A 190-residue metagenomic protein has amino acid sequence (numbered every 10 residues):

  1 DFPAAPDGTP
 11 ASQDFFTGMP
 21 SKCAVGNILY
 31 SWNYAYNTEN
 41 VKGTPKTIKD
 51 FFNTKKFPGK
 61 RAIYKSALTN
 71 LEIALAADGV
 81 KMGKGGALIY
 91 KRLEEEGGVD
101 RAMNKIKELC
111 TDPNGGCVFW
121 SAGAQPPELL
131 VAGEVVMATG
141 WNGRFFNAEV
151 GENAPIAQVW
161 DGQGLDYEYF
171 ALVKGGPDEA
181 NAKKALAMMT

Functional and structural regions predicted by a protein language model:
D1-L129: Extracytoplasmic ligand-binding site segments that recognize negatively charged/polar headgroups
K46, G133, A154: Structured loop/turn residues at beta-strand edges in well-structured enzyme cores
Y64, E96-D100, W120-A124, A132 (+3 more regions): Alpha-helix initiation and capping sites
L129-G133, L172: Hydrophobic residues within well-ordered alpha-helices
M137-R144, E149-T190: Extracytoplasmic/periplasmic substrate-recognition and gating elements
